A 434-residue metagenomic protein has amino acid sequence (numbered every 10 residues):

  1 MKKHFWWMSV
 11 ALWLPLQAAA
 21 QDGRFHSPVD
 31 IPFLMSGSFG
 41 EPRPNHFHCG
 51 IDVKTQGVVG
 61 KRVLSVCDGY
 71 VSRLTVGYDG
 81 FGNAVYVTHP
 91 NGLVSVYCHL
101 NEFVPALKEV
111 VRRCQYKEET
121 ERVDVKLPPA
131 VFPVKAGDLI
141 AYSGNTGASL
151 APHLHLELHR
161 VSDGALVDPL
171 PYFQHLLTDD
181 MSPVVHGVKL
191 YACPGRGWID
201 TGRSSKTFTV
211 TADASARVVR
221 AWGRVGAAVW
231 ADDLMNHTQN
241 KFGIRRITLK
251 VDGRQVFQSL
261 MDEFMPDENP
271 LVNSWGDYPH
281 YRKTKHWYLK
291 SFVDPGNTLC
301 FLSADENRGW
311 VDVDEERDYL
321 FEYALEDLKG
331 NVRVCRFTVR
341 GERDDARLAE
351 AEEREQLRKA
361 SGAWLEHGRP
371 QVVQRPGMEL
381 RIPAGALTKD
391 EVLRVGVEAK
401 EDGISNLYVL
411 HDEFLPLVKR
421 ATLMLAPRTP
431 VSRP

Functional and structural regions predicted by a protein language model:
M1-H4: Positively charged n-region of N-terminal signal peptides that target proteins for export
V10-A19: Hydrophobic h-region of N-terminal signal peptides that target proteins for export in Gram-negative bacteria
A18-V94, N101-F103, T120-A130, K135-A136 (+2 more regions): Surface-exposed, glycine-biased beta-strand/turn segments
V85, I247-L249, P434: Short beta-strand elements bearing conserved aromatic residues within extracellular beta-rich modules
P105, K135, T178, Y191-D344: Long, low-complexity serine/threonine/glycine- and acidic-rich segments characteristic of extracellular
L166-L190, G197, F257, G341-E366: Low-complexity, Pro/Ser/Thr- and charge-rich linker/hinge segments at domain boundaries
A228-D232, P383, T422-R428: Short edge beta-strand/loop segments characteristic of extracellular beta-sandwich folds
R347-A349, E353, W364-H367, G396-P434: Proteolytic processing hotspots in large secreted/extracellular or virion-associated proteins and select intracellular
